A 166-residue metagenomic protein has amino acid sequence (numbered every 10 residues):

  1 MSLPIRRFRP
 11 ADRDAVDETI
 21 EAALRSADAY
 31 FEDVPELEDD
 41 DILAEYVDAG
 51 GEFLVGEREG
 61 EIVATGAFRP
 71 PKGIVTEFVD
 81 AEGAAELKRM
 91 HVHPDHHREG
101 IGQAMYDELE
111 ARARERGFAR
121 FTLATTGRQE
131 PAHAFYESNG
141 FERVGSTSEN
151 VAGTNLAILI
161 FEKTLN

Functional and structural regions predicted by a protein language model:
L3, R7-D95, Q103-E108, R112 (+2 more regions): Acetyl-CoA-dependent GNAT
A23, G83, A119-E130, A134-N166: C-terminal "cap" of GNAT-fold acetyltransferases
D95-H96, F135: Enrichment for repetitive, rod-forming helical segments
G100: Glycine-rich phosphate-binding loop
